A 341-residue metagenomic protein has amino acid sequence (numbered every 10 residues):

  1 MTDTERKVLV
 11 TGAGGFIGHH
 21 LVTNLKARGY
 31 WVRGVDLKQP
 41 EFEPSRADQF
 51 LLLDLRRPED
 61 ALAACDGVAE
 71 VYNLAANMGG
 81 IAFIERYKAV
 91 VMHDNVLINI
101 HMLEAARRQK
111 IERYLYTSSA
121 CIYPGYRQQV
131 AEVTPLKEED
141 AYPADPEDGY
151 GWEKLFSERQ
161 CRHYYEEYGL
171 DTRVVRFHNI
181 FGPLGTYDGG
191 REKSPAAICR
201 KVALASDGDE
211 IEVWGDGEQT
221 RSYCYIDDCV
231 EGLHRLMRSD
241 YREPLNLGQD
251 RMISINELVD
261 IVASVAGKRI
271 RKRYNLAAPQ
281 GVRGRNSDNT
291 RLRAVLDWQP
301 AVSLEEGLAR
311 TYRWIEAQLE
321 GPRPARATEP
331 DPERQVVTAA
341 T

Functional and structural regions predicted by a protein language model:
V8-R28: N-terminal Rossmann NAD(P)H-binding glycine-rich loop of SDR-like oxidoreductase domains
N24, L53, L204-T341: C-terminal substrate-binding subdomain of Rossmann-fold SDR/epimerase-dehydratase oxidoreductases
Y30-Q39: Conserved glycine-rich Rossmann-like NAD(P)H-binding loop of the short-chain dehydrogenase/reductase
S45-R57: Rossmann-fold cofactor-recognition segment
L55-N95, A105-R108: NAD(P)H-binding glycine-rich loop region in Rossmannoid oxidoreductase-like domains and their noncatalytic homologs
N95, Y150, K154: Active-site YXXXK catalytic motif of short-chain dehydrogenase/reductase
I100-E147: Conserved Rossmann-fold NAD(P)-dependent oxidoreductase catalytic core, especially the SDR/UDP-sugar
Y126-P135, G149, R162-M237, D250-M252 (+1 more regions): NAD(P)-dependent short-chain dehydrogenase/reductase
